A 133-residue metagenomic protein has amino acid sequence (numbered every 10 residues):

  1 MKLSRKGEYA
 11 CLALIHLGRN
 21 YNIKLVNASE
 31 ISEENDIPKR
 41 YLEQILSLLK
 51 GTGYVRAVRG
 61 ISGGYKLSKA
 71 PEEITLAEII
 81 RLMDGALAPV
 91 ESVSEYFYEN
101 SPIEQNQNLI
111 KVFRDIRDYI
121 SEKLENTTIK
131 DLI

Functional and structural regions predicted by a protein language model:
M1-L14: Short alpha-helical segments that sit at the start of domains
V26-N35: A short alpha-helical element within helix-turn-helix/winged-helix DNA-binding domains across DNA-binding proteins
E33, K50-G51: Alpha-helical residues within the helix-turn-helix
R40: Key DNA-contact positions within bacterial/archaeal DNA-binding proteins
L46-S47: Short, hydrophobic-biased segments on the C-terminal half of alpha helices that form "recognition helices"
Y54-S62, K66-L67: Beta-hairpin "wing" of winged helix-turn-helix
S68-I133: Non-DNA-binding regulatory cores of transcription-related proteins, predominantly C-terminal effector-binding
